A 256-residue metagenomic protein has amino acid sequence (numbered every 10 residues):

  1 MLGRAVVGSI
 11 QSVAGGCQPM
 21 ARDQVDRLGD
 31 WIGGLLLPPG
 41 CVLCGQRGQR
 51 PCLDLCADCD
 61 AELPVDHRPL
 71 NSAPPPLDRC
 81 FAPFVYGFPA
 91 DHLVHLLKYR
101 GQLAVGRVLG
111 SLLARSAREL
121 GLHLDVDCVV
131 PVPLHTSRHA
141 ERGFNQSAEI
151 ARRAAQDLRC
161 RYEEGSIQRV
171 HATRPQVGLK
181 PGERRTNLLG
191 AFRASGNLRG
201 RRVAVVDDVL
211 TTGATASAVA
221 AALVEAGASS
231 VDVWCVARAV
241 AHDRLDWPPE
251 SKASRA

Functional and structural regions predicted by a protein language model:
M1-D207, T211-A256: Glycine-rich phosphate/pyrophosphate-handling loop used in enzymes and phosphotransfer proteins
